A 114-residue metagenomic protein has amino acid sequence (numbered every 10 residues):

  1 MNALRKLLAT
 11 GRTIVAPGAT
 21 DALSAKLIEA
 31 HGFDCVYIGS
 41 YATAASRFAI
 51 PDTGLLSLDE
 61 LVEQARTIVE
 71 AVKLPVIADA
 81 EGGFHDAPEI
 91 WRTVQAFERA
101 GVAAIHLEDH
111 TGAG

Functional and structural regions predicted by a protein language model:
M1-G18, A22-H31: N-terminal amphipathic alpha-helix/helix-capping segment at the start of soluble metabolic enzymes
N2-A3, T10, A49-A78, A100: Alpha-helix-loop-beta-strand connector modules within alpha/beta enzyme cores
I14-A16, D34-C35, P75-I77, A104-H106: Structural preference for beta-strand elements that scaffold enzyme active sites
P17-A22, L55-V62, G82-A100: Glycine-rich anion/phosphate-binding loops
A25-A42, G101: Catalytic domains of carbohydrate-active enzymes, especially glycoside hydrolases
V36-E60, G82-A87, I105-G114: Glycine-rich, proline-tolerant flexible connector loops at the mouths of alpha/beta enzymes
E63-Q64, V69-I77, H85-A87, R92 (+2 more regions): Catalytic cores and adjacent flexible loops of soluble metabolic enzymes that perform enolate/carbanion chemistry on
